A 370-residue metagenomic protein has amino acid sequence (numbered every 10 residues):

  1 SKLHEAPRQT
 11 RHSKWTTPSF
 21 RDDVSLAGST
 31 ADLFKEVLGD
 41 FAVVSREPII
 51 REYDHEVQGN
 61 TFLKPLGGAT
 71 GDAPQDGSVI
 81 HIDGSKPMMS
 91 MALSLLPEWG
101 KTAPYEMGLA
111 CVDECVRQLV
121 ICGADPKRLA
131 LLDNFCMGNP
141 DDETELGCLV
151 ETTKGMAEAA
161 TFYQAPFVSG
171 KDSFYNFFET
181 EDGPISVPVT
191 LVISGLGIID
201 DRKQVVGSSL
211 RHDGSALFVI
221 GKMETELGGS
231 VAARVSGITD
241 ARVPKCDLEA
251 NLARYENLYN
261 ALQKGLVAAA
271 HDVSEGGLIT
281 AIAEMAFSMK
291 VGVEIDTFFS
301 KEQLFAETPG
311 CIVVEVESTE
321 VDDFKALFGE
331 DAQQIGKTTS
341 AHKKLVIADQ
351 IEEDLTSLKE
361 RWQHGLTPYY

Functional and structural regions predicted by a protein language model:
S1-Y370: Glycine/proline-enriched, intrinsically flexible loops and inter-domain linkers
